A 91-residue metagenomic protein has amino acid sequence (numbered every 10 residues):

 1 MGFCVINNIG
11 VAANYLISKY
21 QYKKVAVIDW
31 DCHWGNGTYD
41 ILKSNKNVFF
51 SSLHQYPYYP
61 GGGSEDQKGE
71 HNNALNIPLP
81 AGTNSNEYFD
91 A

Functional and structural regions predicted by a protein language model:
M1-A91: Conserved alpha-helical scaffold segments that buttress catalytic/binding sites
